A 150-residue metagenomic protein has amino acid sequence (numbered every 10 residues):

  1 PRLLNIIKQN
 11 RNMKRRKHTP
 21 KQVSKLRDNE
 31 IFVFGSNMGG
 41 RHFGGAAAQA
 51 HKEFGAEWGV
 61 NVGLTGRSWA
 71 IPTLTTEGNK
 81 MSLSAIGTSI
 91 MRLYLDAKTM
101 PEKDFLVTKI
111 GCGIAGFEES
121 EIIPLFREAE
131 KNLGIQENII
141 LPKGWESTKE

Functional and structural regions predicted by a protein language model:
L3-E150: Macrodomain-like recognition of ADP-ribose-binding/processing modules
